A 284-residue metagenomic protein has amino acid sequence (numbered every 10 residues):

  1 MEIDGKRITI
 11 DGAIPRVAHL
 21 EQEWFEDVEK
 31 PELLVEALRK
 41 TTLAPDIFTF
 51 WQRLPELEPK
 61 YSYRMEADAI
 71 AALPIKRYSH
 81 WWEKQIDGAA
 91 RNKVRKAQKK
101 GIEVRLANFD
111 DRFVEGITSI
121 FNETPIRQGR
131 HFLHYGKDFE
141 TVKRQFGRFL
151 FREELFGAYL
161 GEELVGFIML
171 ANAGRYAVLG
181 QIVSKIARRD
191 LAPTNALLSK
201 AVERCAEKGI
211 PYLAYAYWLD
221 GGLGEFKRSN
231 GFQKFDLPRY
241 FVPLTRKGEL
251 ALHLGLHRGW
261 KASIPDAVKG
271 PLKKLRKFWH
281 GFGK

Functional and structural regions predicted by a protein language model:
M1-T42: Non-cleavable N-terminal signal-anchor transmembrane helices
M1-V17, Q52-E66, K76, H80-D190 (+1 more regions): A conserved beta-strand-loop-helix scaffold within acyl/acetyltransferase catalytic domains
M1-V17, Y61-H80, P211-K284: Active-site/acyl-donor-binding loops of N-acyltransferases
F25-V28, K84-Q85, A192, A214: Residue-level marker of alpha-helix boundaries and capping positions
P31-A67: Non-catalytic accessory segments adjacent to catalytic cores
L34-A37, K93, A201, K227: A general structural detector for well-ordered alpha-helical segments in enzyme core domains, enriched
L38-T41, A97, C205, K227: Generic structural signal for hydrophobic
R148-L252: Aromatic (often tryptophan-rich) hydrophobic motifs at membrane interfaces
